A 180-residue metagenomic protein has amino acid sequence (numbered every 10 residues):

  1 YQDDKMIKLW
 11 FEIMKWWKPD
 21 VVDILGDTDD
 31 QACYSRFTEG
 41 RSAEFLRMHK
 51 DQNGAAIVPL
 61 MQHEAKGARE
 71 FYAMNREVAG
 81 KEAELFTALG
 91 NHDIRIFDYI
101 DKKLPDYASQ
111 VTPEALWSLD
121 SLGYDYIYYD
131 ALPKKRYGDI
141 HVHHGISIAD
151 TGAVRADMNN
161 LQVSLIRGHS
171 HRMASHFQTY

Functional and structural regions predicted by a protein language model:
Y1, G26-D29, N91-D93, G145-S147 (+1 more regions): Active-site metal-binding loops of divalent metal-dependent hydrolases
Y1-A65, E70: N-terminal active-site segment of His-dependent metallophosphoesterases
V22-I24, T87, H141, L165-I166: Residue-level marker for buried hydrophobic side chains located in beta-strands that build the well-ordered beta-sheet
D30-Y34, D93-Y99, L104, A174-H176: Short catalytic/ligand-binding loop motif for oxyanion handling, primarily in non-cytosolic enzymes, centered on
G80-E84: A short helix->loop->beta-strand "cap" motif at the edges of active sites that frequently abuts
P105-I127: Acidic, His- and aromatic-enriched active-site or binding-groove loops in soluble protein domains that engage sugars
S121-L122, Y128-D130, S147-A153: Active-site glycine-rich loop that binds ribose-phosphate moieties when present
D139-Y180: Conserved beta-sheet core of the metallophosphoesterase superfamily
